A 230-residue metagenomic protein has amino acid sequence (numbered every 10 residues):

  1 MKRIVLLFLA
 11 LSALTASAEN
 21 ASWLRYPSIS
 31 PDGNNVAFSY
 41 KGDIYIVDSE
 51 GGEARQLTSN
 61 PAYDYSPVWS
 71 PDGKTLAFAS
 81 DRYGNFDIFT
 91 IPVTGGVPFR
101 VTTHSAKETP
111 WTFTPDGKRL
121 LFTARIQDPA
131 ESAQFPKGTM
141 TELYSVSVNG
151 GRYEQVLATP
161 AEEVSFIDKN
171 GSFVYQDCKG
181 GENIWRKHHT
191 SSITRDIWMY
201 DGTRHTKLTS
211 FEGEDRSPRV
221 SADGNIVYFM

Functional and structural regions predicted by a protein language model:
I4-S12: Sec-dependent N-terminal signal peptides
L14-A18: Sec/Tat signal peptide C-region and signal peptidase I cleavage site
E19-G33: Short N-terminal segments immediately surrounding and downstream of signal-peptide cleavage
E19-N20, S39-Y45, E53, T58-D64 (+8 more regions): A flexible loop/linker signature enriched in serine peptidases of the S9 family
R25-Y26, S59-P61, Y65-W69: Short active-site loop at a secondary-structure junction that contains or immediately precedes the catalytic residue(s)
S28, V68, T112, S165-F166 (+1 more regions): Conserved beta-strand position repeated across blades of beta-propeller domains
D32-N34, D72-K74, D116-K118, K169-G171 (+1 more regions): Short coil/turn segments that connect the beta-strands within blades of beta-propeller domains
